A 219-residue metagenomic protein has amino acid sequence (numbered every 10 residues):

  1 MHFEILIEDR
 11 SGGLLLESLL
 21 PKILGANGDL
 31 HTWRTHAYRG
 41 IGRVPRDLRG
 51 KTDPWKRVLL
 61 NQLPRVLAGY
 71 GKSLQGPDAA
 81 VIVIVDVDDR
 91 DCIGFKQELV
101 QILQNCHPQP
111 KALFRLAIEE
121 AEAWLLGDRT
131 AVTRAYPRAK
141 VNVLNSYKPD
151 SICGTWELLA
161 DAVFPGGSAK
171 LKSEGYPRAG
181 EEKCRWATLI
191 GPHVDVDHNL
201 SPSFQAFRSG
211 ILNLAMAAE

Functional and structural regions predicted by a protein language model:
H2, G13-E219: C-terminal accessory helical subdomains adjacent to catalytic cores in phosphodiester- and nucleotide-handling enzymes
I5: Conserved SAM-binding loop
E8-D9: Helix N-cap/beta->alpha junction signal
